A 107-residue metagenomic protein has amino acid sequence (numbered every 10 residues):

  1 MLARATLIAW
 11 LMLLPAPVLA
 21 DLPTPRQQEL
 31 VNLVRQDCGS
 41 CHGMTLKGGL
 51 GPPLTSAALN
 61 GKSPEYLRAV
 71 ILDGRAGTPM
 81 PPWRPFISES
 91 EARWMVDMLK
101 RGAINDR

Functional and structural regions predicted by a protein language model:
M1-L2: N-terminal secretory signal peptides that target proteins for export/translocation
A5-A16: Bacterial N-terminal signal peptides
L14-L33: Electrostatic cytochrome c docking/interface patches
P25, K47, R101-R107: Inter-heme linker and motif-flanking segments adjacent to c-type heme-binding CXXCH motifs in c-type cytochromes
R26-N32, T45-L72: Gly/Gly-Pro-rich "capping" loops immediately C-terminal to redox-active cysteine motifs in periplasmic/lumenal
V34-M44, M95-L99: The canonical Cys-X-X-Cys-His
Q36, P52, T78: Glycine-centered loop/turn positions within well-structured domains that cap or flank conserved ligand/cofactor-binding
S56-N105: Extracytoplasmic electron-transfer domains, predominantly the class I c-type cytochrome c fold
